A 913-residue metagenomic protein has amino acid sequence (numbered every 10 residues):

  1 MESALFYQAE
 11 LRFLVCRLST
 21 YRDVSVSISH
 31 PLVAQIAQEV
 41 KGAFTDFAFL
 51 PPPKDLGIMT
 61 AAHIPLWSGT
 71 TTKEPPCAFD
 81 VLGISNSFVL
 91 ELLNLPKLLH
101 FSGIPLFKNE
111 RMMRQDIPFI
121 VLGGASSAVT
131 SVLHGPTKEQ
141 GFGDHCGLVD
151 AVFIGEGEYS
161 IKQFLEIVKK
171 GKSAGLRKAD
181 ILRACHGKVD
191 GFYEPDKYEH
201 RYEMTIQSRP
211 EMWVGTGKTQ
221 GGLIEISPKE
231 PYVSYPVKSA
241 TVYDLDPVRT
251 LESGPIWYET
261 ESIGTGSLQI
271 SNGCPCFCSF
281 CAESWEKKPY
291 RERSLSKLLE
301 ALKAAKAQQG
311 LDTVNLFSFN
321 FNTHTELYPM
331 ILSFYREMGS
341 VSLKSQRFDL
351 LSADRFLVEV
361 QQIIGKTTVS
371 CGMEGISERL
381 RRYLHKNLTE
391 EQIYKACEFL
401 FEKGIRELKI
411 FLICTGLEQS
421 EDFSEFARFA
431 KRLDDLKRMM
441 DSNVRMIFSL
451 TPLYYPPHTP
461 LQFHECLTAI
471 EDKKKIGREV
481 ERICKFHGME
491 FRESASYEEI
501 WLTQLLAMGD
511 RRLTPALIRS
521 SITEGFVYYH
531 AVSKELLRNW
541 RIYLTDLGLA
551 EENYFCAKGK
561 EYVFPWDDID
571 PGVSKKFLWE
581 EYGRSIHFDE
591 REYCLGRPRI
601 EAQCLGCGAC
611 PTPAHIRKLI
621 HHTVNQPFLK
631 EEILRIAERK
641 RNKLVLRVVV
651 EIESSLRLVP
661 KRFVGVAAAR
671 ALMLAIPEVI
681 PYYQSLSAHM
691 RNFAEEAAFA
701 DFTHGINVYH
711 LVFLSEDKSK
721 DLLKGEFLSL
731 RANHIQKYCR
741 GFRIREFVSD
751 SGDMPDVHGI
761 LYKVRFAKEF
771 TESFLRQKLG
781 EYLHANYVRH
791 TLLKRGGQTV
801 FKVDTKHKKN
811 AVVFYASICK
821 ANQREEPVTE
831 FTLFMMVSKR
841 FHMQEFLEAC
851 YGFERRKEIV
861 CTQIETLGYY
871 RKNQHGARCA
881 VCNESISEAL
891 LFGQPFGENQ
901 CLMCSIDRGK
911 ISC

Functional and structural regions predicted by a protein language model:
M1-L14, R22, P195-S267, G572-E590 (+5 more regions): N-terminal [4Fe-4S]-dependent radical SAM core
F13-R22, V81, L90, E300-K409 (+2 more regions): Conserved SAM/AdoMet-binding glycine-rich loop
S27, E259-S296, G606-H621, R878-V881 (+2 more regions): Canonical Radical SAM [4Fe-4S] cluster-binding loop centered on the CxxxCxxC motif and its immediate flanking residues
G42-A62, G124-T130, S449-Y455, A495-I500 (+1 more regions): Short connector loops at secondary-structure junctions
P52, G57, H63-R209, L223 (+7 more regions): Glycine-rich beta-alpha loop elements in corrinoid/cobalamin-binding modules across cobalamin-dependent enzymes
T130, P136-V189, Y193-G365: Hydrophobic, small-residue-rich alpha-helical packing segments that form membrane-like cores
A307-Q309, F334-M338, F555-Y562, D568-N642 (+1 more regions): Segments forming glycine/polar-rich beta-alpha architectures that bind adenosine-containing cofactors
E471-S585, L595-L605, R617, R824: C-terminal low-complexity, glycine/proline- and small-hydrophobic-enriched intrinsically disordered tails that act as
